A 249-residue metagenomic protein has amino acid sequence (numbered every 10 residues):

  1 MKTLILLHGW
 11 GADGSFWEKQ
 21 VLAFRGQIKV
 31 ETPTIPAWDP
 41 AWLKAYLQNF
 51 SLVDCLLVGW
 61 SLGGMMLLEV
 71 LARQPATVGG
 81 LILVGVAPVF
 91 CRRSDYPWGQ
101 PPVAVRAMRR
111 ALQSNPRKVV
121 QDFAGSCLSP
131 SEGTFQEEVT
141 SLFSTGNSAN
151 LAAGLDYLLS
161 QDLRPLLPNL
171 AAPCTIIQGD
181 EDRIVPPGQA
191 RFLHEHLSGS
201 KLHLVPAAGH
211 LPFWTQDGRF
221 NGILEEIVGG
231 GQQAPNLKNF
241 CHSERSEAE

Functional and structural regions predicted by a protein language model:
M1-Y46: Conserved HGGG/HGGXW glycine-rich cap/lid loop of the alpha/beta-hydrolase fold
G59-G63, L67: Gly/Ala-rich beta-loop-alpha elbow adjacent to hydrolase catalytic centers
A72, V78-A111, N150-A153: Flexible "cap/lid" loop of the alpha/beta hydrolase fold
Q113-L166: Conserved alpha/beta-hydrolase catalytic His-Asp/Glu region
L170, I176-Q178, D182: Short beta-strand/loop motif that positions the catalytic acidic residue of the alpha/beta-hydrolase fold
R183-Q189: Conserved alpha/beta-hydrolase "acid-adjacent" motif
R191-L211, E226: Catalytic histidine neighborhood in serine/cysteine hydrolases with alpha/beta-hydrolase-type architecture
A208-G222: Catalytic histidine-centered segment of alpha/beta-hydrolase-like enzymes
